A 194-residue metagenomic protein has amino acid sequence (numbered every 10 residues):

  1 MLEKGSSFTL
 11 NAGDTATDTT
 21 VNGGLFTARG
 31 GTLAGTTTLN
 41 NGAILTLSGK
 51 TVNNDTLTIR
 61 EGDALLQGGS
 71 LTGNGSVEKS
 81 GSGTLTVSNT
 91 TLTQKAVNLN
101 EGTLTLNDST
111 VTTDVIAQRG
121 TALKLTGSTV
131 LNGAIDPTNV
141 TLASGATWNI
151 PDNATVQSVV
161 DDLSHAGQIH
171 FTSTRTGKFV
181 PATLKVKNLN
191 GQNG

Functional and structural regions predicted by a protein language model:
M1-N53, D63, G69, G73 (+1 more regions): Long, distal/terminal scaffolding or interaction modules with repetitive or compositionally biased sequence
L2, L10, L39, L47 (+7 more regions): Generic leucine side-chain signal with a strong bias for well-ordered alpha-helical environments
G5, G13, G30, G42 (+10 more regions): Tight coil/turn sites that cap or link beta-strands
T19, G24, G31, G42 (+11 more regions): Solvent-exposed loop/turn tips at the surfaces of repeat/solenoid architectures
G73, G83-A96, L106-G194: Extracellular beta-strand/loop-rich repeat segments of large surface/secreted proteins
